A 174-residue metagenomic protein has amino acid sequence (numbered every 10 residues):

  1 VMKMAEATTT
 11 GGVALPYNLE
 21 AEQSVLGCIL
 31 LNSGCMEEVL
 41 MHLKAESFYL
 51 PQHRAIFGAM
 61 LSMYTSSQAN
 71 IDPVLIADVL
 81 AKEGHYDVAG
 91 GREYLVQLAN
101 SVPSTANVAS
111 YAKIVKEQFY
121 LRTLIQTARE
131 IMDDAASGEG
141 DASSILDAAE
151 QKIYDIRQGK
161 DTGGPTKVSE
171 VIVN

Functional and structural regions predicted by a protein language model:
V1, S24-L26, Q151-D155, N174: Short amphipathic alpha-helical "recognition" segments used for binding
V1-F119: Noncatalytic partner-interaction/assembly domains of nucleic-acid and motor enzyme complexes, especially the accessory
E6-T8, E139, P165: Conserved catalytic-core motifs characterized by acidic clusters
G34, T162-N174: The Walker A/P-loop phosphate-binding site
L50, A81, R92-T162: Extended, charged alpha-helical coiled-coil/arm scaffolds that mediate oligomerization and mechanical coupling in large
